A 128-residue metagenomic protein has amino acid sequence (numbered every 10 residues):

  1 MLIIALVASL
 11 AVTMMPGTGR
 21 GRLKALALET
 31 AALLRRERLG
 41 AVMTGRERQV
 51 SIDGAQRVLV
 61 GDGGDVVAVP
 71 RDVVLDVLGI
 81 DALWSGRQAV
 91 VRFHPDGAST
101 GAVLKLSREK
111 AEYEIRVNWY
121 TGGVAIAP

Functional and structural regions predicted by a protein language model:
M1-L2: N-terminal signal-anchor/signal peptide hydrophobic helix marking the start of the first transmembrane segment
L6-P128: N-terminal helix-rich module
